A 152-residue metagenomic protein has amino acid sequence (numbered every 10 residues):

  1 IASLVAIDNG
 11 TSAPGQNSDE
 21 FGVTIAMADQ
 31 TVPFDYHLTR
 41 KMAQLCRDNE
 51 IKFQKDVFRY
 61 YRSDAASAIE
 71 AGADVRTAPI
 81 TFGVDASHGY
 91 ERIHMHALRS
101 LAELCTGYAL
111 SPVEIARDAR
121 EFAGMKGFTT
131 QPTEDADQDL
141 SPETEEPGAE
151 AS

Functional and structural regions predicted by a protein language model:
I1-T11: A glycine-rich helix N-cap at a beta->alpha junction
A2, S18-E20, A73: A generic structural signal for short, non-catalytic loop/turn and secondary-structure boundary residues
S12-Q16, H88: Short acidic/glycine-rich loop or secondary-structure boundary segments that cap or lie
G15-I25: Active-site loop ensemble at the mouth of alpha/beta enzyme cores that anchors a bound cofactor
T24-A151: Active-site-adjacent substrate-binding region of metalloamidase/peptidase-like peptide-processing proteins
